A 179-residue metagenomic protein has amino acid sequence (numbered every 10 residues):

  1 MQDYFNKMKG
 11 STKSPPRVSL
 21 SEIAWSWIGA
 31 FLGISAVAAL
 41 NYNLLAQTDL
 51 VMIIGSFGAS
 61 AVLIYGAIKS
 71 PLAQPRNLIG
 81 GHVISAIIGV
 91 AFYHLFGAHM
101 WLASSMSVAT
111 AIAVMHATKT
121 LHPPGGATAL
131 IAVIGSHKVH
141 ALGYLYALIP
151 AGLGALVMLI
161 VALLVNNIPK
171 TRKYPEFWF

Functional and structural regions predicted by a protein language model:
M1-I87, F96-V108, V114, A141-G152 (+1 more regions): Alpha-helical transmembrane segments and their membrane-interface boundaries that form or gate the permeation pathway
H116-L121: Transmembrane helical hairpin unit
H122-T128: Transmembrane helix boundary and interhelical junction motifs in multipass membrane proteins
I131-L142: Interfacial segments of multi-pass membrane proteins
